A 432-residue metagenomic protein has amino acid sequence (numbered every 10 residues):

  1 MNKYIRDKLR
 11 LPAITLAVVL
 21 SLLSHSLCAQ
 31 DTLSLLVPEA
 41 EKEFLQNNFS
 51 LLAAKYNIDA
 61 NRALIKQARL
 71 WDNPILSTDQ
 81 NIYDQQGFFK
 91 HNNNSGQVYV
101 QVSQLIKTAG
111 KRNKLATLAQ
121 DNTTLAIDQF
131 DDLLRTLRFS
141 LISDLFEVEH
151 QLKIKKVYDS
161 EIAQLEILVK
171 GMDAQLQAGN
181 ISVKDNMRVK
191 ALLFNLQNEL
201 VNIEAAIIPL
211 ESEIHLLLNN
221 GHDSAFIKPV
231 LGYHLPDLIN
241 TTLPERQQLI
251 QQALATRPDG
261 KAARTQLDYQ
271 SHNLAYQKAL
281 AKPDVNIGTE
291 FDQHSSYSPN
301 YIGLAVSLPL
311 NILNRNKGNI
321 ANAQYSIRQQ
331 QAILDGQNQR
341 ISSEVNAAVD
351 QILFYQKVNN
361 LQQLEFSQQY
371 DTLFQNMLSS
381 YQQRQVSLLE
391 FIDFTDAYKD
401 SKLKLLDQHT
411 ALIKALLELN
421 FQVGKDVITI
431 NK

Functional and structural regions predicted by a protein language model:
N2-K3, L133-Q252, A348-Q351, Y355: Periplasmic alpha-helical coiled-coil/stalk elements that build and connect Gram-negative outer-membrane
N2-L16: Bacterial N-terminal signal peptides that target proteins for export
K3-R6, Q30, E41, H222 (+1 more regions): Acidic, low-complexity, intrinsically disordered peripheral segments
S24-S26: N-terminal signal peptide c-region/cleavage motif recognized by signal peptidases
A29-I75, Q80, F88, L105-I106 (+7 more regions): Bacterial Sec-pathway N-terminal export signals of envelope proteins
Q30-S34, S77-K111, L115, V230-L243 (+2 more regions): Small/polar, glycine/serine/threonine/aspartate-rich low-complexity segments that form flexible
K42-L52, D59-P74, N92, V100-T117 (+7 more regions): A glycine-/polar-enriched beta->alpha junction
A53-I65, L133, L137-Y158, I167 (+6 more regions): Amphipathic alpha-helical coiled-coil segments
